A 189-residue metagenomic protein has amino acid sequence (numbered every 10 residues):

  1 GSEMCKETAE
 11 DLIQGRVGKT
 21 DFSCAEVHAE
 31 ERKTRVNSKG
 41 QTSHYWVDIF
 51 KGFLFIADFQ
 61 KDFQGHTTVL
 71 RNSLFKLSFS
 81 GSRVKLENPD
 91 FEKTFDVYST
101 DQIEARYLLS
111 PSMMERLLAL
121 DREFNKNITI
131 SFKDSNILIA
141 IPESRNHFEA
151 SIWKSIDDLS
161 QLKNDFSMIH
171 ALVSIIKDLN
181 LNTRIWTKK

Functional and structural regions predicted by a protein language model:
S2, K6-K189: Charged, low-complexity intrinsically disordered regions
